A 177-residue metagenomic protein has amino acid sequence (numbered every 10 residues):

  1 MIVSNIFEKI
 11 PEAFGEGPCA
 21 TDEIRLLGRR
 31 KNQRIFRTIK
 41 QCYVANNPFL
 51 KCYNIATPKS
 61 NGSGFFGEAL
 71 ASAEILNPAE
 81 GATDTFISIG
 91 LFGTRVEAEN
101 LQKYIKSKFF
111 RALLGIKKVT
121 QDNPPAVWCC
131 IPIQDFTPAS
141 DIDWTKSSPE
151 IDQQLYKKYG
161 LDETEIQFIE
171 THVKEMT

Functional and structural regions predicted by a protein language model:
M1-T83, G90-E163: C-terminal substrate-recognition regions of SAM-dependent nucleic acid methyltransferases
T164-T177: Short, amphipathic C-terminal "tail helix"
